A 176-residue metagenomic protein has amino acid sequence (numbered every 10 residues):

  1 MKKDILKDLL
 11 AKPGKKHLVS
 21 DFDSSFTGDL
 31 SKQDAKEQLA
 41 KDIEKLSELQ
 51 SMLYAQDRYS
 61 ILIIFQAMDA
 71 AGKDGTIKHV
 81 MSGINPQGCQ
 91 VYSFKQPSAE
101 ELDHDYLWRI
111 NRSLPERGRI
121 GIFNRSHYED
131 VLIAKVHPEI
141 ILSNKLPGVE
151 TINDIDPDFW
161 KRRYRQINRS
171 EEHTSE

Functional and structural regions predicted by a protein language model:
M1-I43: Charged, amphipathic alpha-helical linker segments immediately N-terminal to NTP-binding catalytic cores
L30-Q38, Q87-I155, F159: Conserved nucleotide-sensing/catalytic segment adjacent to the nucleotide-binding pocket in NTP-handling enzymes
K45-Y54: Pre-Walker A adenine-sensing motif
L46, D69, I122: Residue-level signature of catalytic and energy-coupling elements of molecular machines, predominantly ATP/GTP-dependent
D57-I63, G118: Pre-Walker A (Motif I) flank of P-loop NTPase domains
I64-M81: Glycine-rich phosphate-binding P-loop
D158-R169: Amphipathic helical hotspot of TIR/SEFIR-family domains
R169-E176: Residue-level detector of conserved catalytic or cofactor/ligand-binding positions in enzyme active sites
